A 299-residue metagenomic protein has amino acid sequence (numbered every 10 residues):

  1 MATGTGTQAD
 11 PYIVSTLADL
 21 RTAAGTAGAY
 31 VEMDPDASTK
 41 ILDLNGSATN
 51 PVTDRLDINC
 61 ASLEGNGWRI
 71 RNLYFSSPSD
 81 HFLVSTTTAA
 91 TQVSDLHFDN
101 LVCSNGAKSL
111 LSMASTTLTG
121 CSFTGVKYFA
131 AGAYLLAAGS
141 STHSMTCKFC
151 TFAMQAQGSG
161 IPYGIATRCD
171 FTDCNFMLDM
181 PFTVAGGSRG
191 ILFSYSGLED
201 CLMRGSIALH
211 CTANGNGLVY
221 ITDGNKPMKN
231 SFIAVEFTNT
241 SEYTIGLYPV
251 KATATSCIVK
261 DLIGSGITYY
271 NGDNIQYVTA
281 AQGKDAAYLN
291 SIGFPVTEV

Functional and structural regions predicted by a protein language model:
M1-V299: Surface-exposed repetitive/solenoidal architectures
